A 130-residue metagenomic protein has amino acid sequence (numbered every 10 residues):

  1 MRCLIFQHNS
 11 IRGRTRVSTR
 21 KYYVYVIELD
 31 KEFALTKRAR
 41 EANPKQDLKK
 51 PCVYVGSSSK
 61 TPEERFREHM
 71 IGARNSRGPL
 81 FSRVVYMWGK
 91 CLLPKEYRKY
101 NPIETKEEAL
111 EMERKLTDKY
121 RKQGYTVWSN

Functional and structural regions predicted by a protein language model:
M1-R67, E107-M112: GIY-YIG nuclease catalytic motif and its immediate N-terminal context
R20-Y23, C52, V84, R98 (+2 more regions): Intrinsically disordered, low-complexity segments enriched in small/polar residues
E28, S57-S58, Y86-W88, T117: Functionally constrained cores in energy, signaling, and assembly domains
P44-L48, S59-E108: Conserved short loop/helix modules at catalytic or binding sites in compact beta-alpha or helix-hairpin-helix contexts
R74-L80, K115-V127: Short arginine-rich
N101-K122: Short, Lys/Arg-enriched charge-dense amphipathic segments
